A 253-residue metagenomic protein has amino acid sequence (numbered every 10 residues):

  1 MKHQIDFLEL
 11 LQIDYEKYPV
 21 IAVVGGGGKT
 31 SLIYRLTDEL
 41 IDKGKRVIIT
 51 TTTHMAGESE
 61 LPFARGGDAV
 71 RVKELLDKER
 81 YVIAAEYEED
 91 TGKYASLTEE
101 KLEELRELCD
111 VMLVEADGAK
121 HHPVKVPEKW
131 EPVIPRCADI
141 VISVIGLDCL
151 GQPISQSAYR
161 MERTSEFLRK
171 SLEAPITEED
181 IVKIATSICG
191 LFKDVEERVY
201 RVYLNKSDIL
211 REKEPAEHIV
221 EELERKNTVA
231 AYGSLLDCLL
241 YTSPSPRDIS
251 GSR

Functional and structural regions predicted by a protein language model:
H3-I13: Pre-Walker A adenine-sensing motif
I13-L40: Walker A (P-loop) phosphate-binding motif
V23, I48-T51, I83-E86, M112-A116 (+3 more regions): General beta-strand structural signal in soluble alpha/beta enzymes
E39-A85: N-terminal phosphate/diphosphate-binding loop that engages ATP/GTP or pyrophosphate donors across diverse enzyme folds
E74-K101, D110: Ligand-binding beta-strand-loop-alpha-helix segment within the catalytic cores of soluble metabolic enzymes
T91-T98, D117-R225: Conserved catalytic-core segment of NTP-binding enzymes
E222-L240: Canonical P-loop GTPase G-domain recognition
Y241-R253: Single conserved hydrophobic/aromatic residue that forms the stacking wall/gate of nucleotide- or nucleobase-binding
